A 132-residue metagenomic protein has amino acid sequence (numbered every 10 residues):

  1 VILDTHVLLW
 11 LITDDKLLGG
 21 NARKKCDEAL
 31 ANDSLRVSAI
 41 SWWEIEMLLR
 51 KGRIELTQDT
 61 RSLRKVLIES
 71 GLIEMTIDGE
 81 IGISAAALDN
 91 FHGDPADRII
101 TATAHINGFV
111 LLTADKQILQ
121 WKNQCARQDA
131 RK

Functional and structural regions predicted by a protein language model:
V1-V37, K51-K65, E69, N107 (+3 more regions): Short, well-structured N-terminal submotif of metal-dependent ribonuclease cores
I45: Phosphate/NTP-binding elements of NTP-utilizing enzymes
T57, R61, I68-K116, D129-A130: Active-site neighborhoods of divalent-metal-dependent phosphate/nucleic-acid chemistry enzymes
